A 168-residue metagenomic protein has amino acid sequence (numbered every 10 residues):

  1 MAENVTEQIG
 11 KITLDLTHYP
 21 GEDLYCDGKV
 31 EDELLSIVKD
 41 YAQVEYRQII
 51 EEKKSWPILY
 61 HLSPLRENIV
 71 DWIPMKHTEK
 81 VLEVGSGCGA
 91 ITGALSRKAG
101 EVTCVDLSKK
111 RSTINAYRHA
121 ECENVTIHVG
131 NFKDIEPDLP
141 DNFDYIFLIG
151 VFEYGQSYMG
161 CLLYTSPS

Functional and structural regions predicted by a protein language model:
A2-K39: N-terminal auxiliary segments of SAM/dcSAM-dependent transferases
Y60-H77: Conserved alpha-helix/loop element of class I SAM-dependent methyltransferases that forms part of the SAM/SAH-binding
T78-G87: Conserved class I S-adenosyl-L-methionine
C88-A99: Conserved SAM-binding loop of SAM-dependent methyltransferases across substrates and taxa, primarily the Class I
K98-D134: Class I SAM-dependent methyltransferase SAM/SAH-binding core
P137-I146: A short acidic, Gly/Pro-enriched loop at the edge of an enzyme's catalytic core that lines a small-molecule cofactor
Y145-G160: A short SAM/SAH-binding and catalytic strip from SAM-dependent methyltransferases
Y164-S168: Conserved small/polar residues in nucleotide/adenosyl-binding loops
